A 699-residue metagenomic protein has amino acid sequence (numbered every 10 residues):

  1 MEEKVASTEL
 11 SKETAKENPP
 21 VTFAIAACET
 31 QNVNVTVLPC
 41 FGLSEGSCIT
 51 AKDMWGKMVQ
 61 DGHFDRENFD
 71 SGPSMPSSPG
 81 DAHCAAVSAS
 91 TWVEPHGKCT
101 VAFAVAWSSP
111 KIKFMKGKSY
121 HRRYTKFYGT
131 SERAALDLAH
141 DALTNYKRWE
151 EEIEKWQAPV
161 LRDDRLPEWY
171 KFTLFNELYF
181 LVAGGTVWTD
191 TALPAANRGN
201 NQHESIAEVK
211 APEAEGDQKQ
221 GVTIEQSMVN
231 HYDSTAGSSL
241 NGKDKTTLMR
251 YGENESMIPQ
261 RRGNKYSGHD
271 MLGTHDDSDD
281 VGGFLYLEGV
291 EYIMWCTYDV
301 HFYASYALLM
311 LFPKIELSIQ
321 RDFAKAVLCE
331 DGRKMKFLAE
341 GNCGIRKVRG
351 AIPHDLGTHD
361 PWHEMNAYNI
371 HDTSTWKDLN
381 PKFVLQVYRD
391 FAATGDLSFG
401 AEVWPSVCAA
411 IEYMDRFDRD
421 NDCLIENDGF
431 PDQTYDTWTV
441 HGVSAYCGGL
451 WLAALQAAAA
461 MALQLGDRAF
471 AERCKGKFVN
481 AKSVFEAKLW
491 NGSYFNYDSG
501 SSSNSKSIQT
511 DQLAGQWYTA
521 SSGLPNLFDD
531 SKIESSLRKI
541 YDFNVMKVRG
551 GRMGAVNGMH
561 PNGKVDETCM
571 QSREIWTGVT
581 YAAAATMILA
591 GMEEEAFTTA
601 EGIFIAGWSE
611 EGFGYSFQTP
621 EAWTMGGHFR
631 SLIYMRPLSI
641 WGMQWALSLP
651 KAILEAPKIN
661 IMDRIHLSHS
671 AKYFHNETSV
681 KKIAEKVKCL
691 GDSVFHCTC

Functional and structural regions predicted by a protein language model:
M1, A104-P110, L309-P313, K325 (+12 more regions): Short, well-ordered loop/turn and helix-capping segments at boundaries between secondary-structure elements and domains
M1-E2, E9-K16, S131-I153, Q220 (+10 more regions): Aromatic-rich carbohydrate-recognition surfaces in CAZymes
E2-Y298, P313-S318, D322-K334, A462: Acidic/polar, glycine-enriched structural segments that form the non-catalytic walls/loops of the carbohydrate-binding
M75-S77, S88-W92, E291-I293, S305 (+4 more regions): Generic recognition of flexible, low-complexity loop/linker segments
L166-V290, L328-S374, R419-G442, K482-T577 (+3 more regions): Extended glycan-interaction surfaces of carbohydrate-active proteins
A214, L308-Q320, F391-C408, A459-V479 (+3 more regions): Structural helix-adjacent loops and short alpha-helical linkers that scaffold large soluble proteins
S444-L465, K475-F478, K482, S572-E610: Extended amphipathic alpha-helical segments enriched in small hydrophobics
A582-C699: Non-catalytic C-terminal accessory modules of carbohydrate-active enzymes
